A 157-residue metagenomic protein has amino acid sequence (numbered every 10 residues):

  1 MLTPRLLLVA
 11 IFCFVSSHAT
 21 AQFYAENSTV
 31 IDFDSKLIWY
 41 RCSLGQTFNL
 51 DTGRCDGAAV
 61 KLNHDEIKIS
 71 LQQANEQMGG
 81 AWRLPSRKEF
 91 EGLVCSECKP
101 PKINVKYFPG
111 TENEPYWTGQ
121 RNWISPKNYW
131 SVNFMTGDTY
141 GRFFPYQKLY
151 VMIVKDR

Functional and structural regions predicted by a protein language model:
M1-L8: Bacterial N-terminal signal peptides that target proteins for export
F14-S16: N-terminal signal peptide c-region/cleavage motif recognized by signal peptidases
A19-F23: Boundary at the C-terminal end of the N-terminal hydrophobic targeting segment
N27, E114, K148-Y150: Short hydrophobic/aromatic beta-strand or adjacent loop that forms the aromatic wall/cage of a ligand/substrate-binding
S28, F33-R83, R87, V94: Short aromatic-cysteine micro-motif
K36-W39, W117, I153: Bulky hydrophobic/aromatic "packing anchor" residues in well-ordered structure
K68-A81, R87-T136, R142, D156: An exposed tryptophan-centered "aromatic clamp" motif
P145-R157: Short, low-complexity, Pro/Ser/Thr/Gly-rich segments in the mature regions of secreted, periplasmic
